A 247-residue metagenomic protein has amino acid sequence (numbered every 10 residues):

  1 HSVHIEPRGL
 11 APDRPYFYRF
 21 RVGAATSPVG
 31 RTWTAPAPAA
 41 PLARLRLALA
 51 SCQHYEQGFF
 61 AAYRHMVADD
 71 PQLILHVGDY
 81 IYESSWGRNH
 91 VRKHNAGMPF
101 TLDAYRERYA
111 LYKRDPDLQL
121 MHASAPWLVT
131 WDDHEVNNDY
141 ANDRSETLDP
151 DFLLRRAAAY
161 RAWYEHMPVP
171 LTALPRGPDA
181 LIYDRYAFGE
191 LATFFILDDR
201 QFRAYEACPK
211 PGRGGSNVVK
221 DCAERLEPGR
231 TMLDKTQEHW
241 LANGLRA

Functional and structural regions predicted by a protein language model:
H1-A247: Metal-dependent phosphoester/phosphodiester hydrolase catalytic core
